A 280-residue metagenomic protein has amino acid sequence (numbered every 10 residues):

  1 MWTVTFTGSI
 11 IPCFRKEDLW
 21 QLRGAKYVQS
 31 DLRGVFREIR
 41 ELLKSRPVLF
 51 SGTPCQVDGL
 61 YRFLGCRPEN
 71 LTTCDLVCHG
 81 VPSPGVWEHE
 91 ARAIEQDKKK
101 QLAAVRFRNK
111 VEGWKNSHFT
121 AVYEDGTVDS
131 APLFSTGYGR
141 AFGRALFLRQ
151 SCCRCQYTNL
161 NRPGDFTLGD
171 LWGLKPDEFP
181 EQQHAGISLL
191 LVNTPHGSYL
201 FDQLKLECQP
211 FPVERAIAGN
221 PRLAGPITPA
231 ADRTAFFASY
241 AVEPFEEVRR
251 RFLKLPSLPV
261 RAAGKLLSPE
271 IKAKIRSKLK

Functional and structural regions predicted by a protein language model:
M1-L43: Portal/gating segments that form or line small-molecule/metal binding sites
S45-L49: Short active-site oxyanion
F50-L60, G80-P82, E112: Gly/Ser/Thr-rich loops at beta-strand to alpha-helix junctions that form or flank small-molecule/cofactor-binding
G59-Y61, P84, Y199-F201: Short helix/loop capping segments that flank catalytic or ligand/cofactor-binding pockets
Y61-T72, A91-Q96: Short, surface-exposed basic-aromatic patches at helix termini and helix-loop junctions that form
T72-A93, L223: Short, flexible loop segments at boundaries between secondary-structure elements
E95, K100-K280: Long, compositionally biased charged/polar accessory segments in the mid-to-C-terminal portions of proteins
